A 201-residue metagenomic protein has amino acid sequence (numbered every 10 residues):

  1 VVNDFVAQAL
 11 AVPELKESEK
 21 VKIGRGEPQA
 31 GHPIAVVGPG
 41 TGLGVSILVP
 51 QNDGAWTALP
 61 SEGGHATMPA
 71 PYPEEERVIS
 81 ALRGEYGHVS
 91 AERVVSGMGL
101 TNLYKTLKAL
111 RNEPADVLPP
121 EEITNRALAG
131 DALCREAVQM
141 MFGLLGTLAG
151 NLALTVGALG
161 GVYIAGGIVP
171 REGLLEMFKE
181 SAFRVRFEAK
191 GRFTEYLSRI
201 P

Functional and structural regions predicted by a protein language model:
V1-S90, V94, T101: Phosphate-binding/catalytic loop of phosphoryl-transfer enzymes
I47, N52, P73-P201: ATP-binding/phosphotransfer module of carbohydrate and carboxylate kinases, centering on a glycine-rich
